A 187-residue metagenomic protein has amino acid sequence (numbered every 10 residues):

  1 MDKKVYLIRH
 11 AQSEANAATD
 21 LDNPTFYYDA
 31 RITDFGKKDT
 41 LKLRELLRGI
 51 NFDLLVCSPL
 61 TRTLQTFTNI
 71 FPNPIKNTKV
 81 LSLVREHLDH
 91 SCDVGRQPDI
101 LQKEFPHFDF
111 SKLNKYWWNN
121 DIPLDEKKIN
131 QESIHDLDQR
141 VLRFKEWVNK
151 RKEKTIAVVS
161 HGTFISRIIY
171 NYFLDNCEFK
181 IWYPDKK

Functional and structural regions predicted by a protein language model:
D2, L64, I75, D138-K187: Active-site-adjacent alpha-helix immediately C-terminal to a catalytic or transition-state-stabilizing loop
K3, I8-K79: Active-site-proximal alpha-helix that buttresses catalytic centers in soluble enzyme cores
A11, C57-T61, L83-V84, L113 (+1 more regions): Short, well-ordered beta-to-alpha junction loops that form the rim of enzyme active sites and present histidine/acidic
A15-A18, P24-R31, P74-Q139: Phosphate-handling substructures
A17-A18, T66-F67, H90, R167-Y170: Short glycine-/acidic-enriched loop or helix-start segments at secondary-structure transitions that form or flank
K37-R44, I134, D138-L142: Short, well-ordered alpha-helical scaffold segments within catalytic/effector domains
K42-L46, E104, R143-W147: A generic secondary-structure signal
F71, Q102, V148-N149: N-terminal cationic-hydrophobic initiation segments that often serve targeting/anchoring roles
